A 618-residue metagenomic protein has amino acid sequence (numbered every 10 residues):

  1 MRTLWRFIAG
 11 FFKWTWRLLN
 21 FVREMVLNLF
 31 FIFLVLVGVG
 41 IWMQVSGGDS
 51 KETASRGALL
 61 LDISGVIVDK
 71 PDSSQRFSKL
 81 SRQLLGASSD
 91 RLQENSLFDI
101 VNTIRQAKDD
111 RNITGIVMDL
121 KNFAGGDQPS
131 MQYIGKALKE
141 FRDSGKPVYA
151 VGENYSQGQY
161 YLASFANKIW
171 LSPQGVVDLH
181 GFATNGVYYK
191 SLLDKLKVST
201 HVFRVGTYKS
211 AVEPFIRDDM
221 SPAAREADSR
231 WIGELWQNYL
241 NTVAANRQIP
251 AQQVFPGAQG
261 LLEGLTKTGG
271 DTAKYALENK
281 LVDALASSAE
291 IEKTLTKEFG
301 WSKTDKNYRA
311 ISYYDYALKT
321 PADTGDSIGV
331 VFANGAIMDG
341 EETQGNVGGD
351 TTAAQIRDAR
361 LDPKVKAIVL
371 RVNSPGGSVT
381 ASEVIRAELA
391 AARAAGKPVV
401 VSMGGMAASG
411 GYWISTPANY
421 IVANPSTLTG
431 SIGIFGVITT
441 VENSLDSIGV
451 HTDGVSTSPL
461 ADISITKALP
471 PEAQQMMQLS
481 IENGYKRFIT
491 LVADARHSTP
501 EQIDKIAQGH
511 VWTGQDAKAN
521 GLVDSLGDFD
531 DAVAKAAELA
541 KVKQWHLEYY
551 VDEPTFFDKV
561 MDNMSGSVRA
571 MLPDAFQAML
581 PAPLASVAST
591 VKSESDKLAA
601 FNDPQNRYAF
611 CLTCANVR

Functional and structural regions predicted by a protein language model:
M1-V22: N-terminal Lys/Arg-rich, disordered targeting/topogenic segments
R2, S81, D323-I328, F332-K364 (+1 more regions): Intrinsic disorder and flexible/low-complexity segments
R23-W42: Hydrophobic membrane-insertion alpha-helices, especially the h-region of bacterial N-terminal signal peptides
G40-S55: Aromatic-capped interface at the extracytoplasmic side of an N-terminal signal-anchor transmembrane helix
E52, L59-G186, K195, T320-S444: Cleft-lining beta-strand/loop regions that shape enzyme active-site pockets
G186, K190-T294, E442-A540, Q544 (+1 more regions): Charged, glycine-interspersed solvent-exposed loop segments at helix/strand-loop junctions that cap or gate access
I291-V330, I385, K543, D562: Extracytoplasmic and endomembrane cell-envelope/extracellular-matrix remodeling and assembly machinery
D531-N563: C-terminal intrinsically disordered, low-complexity extensions immediately downstream of enzyme catalytic cores
